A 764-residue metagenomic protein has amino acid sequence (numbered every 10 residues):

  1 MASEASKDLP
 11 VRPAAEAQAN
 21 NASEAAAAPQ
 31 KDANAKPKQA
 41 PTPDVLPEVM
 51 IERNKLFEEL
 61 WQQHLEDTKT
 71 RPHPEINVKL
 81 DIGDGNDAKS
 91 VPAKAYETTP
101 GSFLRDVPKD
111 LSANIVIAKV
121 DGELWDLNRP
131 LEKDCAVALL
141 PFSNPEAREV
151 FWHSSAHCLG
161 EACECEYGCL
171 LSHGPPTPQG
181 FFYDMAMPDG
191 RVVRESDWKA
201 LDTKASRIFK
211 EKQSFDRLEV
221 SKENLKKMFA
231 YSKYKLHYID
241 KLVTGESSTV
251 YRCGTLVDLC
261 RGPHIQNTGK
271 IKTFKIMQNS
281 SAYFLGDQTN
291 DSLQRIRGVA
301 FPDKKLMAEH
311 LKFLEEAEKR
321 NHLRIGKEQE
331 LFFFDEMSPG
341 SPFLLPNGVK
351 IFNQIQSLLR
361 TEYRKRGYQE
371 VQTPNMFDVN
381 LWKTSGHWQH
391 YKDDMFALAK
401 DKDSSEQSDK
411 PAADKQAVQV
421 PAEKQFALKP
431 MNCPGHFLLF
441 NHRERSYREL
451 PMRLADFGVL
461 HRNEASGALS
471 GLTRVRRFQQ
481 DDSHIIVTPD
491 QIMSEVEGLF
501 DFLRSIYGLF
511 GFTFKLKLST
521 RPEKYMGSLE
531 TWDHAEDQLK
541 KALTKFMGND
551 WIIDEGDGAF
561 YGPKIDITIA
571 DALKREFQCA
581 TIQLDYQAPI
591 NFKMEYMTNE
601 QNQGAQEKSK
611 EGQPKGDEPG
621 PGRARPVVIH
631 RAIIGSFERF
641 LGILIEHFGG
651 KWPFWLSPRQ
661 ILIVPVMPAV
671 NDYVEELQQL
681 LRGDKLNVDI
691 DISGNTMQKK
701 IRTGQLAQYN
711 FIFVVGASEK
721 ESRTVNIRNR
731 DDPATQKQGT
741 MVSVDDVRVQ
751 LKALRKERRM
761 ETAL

Functional and structural regions predicted by a protein language model:
A2-S172, P176-P178, D184-L764: NTP/phosphate- and nucleic-acid-binding module
